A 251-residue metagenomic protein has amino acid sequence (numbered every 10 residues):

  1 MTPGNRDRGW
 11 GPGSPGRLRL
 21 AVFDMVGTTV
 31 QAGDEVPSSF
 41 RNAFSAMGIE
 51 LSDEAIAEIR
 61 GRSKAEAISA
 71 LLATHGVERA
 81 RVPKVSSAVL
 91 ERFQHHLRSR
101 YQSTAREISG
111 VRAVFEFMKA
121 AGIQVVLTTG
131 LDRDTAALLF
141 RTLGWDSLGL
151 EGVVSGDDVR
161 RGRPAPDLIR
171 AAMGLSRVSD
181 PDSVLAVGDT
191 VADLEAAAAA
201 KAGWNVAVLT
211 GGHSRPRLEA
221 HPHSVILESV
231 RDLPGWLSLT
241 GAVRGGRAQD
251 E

Functional and structural regions predicted by a protein language model:
P3-F117, A121-I123, A137: N-terminal helical cap/lid subdomain that shapes the substrate entry/recognition surface in HAD-like hydrolases
S14-G16, A121-I123, S176-S183, T240-V243: Glycine-rich phosphate-binding loop signature in dinucleotide/nucleotide-binding domains
S45-M47, L71-H75, T104, R112-V126 (+2 more regions): Substrate-recognition/cap helix-loop segment adjacent to the acidic, metal-dependent catalytic center of Asp-based
L51-A55, S147-G152, D180-L185: Short acidic capping loops at alpha-helix termini that bridge into adjacent secondary structure
L127, V154-S155, A186-G188, I226: A structural signal for the hydrophobic beta-strands that form the central parallel beta-sheet of Rossmann-like
G144-S155, R217-G235: Structural recognition of alpha->loop->beta junctions
R163-L194: Conserved Lys-Pro-Asp/Glu-containing loop-to-beta segment of HAD-superfamily phosphomonoesterases, centered on
A186-V225: Acidic, Mg2+-coordinating phosphoryl-transfer loop and its flanking beta/alpha structural elements, shared across
